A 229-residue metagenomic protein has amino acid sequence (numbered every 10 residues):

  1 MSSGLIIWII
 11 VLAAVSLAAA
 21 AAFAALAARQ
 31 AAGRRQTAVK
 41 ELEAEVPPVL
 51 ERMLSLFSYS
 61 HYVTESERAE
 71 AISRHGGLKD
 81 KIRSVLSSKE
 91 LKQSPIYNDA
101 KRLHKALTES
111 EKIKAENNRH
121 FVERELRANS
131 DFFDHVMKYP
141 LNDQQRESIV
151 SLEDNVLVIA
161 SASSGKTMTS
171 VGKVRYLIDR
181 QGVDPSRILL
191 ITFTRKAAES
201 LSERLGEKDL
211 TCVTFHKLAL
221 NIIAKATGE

Functional and structural regions predicted by a protein language model:
S3, I7, S16-G33, V39-E229: P-loop NTPase Walker
I10-V11: Gly-Asp-aromatic-enriched flexible segments
